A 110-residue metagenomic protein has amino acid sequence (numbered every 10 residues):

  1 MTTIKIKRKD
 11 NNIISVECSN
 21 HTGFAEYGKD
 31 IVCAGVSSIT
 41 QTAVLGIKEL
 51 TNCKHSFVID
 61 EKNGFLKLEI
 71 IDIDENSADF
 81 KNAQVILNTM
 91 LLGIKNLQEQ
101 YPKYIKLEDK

Functional and structural regions predicted by a protein language model:
M1-I31, Q41, L45-K110: N-terminal intrinsically disordered, cationic/polar leader segments that include organellar targeting peptides
V32-V36: Short, conserved glycine- and acidic-residue-centered signature motifs in active-site or ligand-binding loops
